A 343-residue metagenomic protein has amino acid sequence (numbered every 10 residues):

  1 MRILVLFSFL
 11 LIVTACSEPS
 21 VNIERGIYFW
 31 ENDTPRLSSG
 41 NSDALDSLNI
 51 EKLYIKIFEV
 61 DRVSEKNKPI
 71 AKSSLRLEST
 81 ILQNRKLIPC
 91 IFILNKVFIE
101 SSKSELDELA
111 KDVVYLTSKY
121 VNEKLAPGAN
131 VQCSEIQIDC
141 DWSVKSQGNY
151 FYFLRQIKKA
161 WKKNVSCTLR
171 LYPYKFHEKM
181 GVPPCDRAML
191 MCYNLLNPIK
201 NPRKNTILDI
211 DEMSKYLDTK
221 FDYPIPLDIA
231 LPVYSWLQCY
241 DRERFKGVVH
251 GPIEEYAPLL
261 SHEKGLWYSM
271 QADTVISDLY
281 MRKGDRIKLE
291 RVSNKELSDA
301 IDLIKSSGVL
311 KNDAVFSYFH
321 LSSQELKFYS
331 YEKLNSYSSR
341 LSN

Functional and structural regions predicted by a protein language model:
M1-F7: Sec-dependent signal peptide recognition, specifically the positively charged N-region followed immediately by
V13-A15: C-terminal motif of bacterial Sec signal peptides marking the signal peptidase cleavage site
S20-W30, E59-L190: Chitinase-like catalytic core of GlcNAc-active glycosidases
N49, S118, N122, G128-I136 (+4 more regions): Structural recognition of alpha->loop->beta junctions
L53, I138, A188, I229 (+1 more regions): Conserved, mostly hydrophobic/aromatic
Y152-I253: Substrate-binding surface in catalytic domains of secreted glycosidases
Y234-W236, R242-N343: Substrate-binding cleft of secreted/luminal carbohydrate-active enzymes
